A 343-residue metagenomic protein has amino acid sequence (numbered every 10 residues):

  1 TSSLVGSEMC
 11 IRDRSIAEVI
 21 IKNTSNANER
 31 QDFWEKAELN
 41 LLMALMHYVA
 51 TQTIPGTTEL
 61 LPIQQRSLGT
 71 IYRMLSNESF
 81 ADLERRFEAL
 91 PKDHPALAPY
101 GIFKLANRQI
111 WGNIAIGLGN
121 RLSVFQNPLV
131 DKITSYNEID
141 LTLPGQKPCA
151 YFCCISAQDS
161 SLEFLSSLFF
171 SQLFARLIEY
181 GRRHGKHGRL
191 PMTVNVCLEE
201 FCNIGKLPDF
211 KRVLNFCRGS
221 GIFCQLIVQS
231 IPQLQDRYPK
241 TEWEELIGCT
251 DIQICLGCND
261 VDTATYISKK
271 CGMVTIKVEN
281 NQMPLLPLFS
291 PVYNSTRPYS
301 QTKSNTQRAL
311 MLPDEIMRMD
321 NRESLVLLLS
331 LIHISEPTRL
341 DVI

Functional and structural regions predicted by a protein language model:
T1-G6: Extracellular interaction modules
S7-I222, P232, R237-Y238, T306-R339: P-loop NTPase motor domains
L214-L325: Conserved ATP-driven motor cores of ASCE-family P-loop NTPases powering translocation/secretion/packaging/pilus
